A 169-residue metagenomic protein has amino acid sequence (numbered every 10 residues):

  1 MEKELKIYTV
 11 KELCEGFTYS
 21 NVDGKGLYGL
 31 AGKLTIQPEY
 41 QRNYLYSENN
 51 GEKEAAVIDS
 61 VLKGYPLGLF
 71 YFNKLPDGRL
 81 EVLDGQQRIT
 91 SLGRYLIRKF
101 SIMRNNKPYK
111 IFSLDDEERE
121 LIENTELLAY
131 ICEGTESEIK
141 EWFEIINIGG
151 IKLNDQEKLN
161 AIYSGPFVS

Functional and structural regions predicted by a protein language model:
E2-G16, Q41-S169: Basic- and aromatic-enriched surface patches that contact anionic nucleotides/nucleic acids
G16-Y28: Long, contiguous, compositionally biased segments that the model treats as domain-scale units
K25-T35, Y44: A structured, charge-rich N-terminal accessory region that forms the first stable segment of a protein and links
Q37-E39: A positional/architectural concept
